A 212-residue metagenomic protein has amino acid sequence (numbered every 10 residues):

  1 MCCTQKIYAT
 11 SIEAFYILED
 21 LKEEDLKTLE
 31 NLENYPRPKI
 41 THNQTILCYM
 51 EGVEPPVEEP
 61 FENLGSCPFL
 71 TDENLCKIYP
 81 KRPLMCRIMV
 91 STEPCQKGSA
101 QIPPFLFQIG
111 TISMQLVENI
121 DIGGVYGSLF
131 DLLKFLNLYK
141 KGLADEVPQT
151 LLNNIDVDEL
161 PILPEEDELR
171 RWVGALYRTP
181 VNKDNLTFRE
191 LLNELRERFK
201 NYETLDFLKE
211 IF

Functional and structural regions predicted by a protein language model:
M1-F212: Short loop/turn segments that flank or connect secondary-structure elements
